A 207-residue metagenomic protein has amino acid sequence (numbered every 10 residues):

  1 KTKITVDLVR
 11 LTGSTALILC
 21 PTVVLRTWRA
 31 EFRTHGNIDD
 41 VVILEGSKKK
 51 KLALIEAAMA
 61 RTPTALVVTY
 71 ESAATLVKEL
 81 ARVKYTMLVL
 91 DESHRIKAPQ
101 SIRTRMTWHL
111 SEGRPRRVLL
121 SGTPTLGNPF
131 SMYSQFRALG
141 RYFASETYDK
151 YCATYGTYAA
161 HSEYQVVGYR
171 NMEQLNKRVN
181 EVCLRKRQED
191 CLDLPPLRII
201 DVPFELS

Functional and structural regions predicted by a protein language model:
K1-P115, T147-G168, S207: SF2 helicase/translocase NTPase motor core, specifically the RecA-like lobe 1 inter-motif segment between Walker
D39-D40, S162, N180-E181, R198-I200: Generic structural motif recognizing short loop/turn segments at the entrances and edges of beta-strands
Y85, V118, R185-S207: Inter-lobe connector of SF1/SF2 helicase motors
M87, T104-D190: Conserved P-loop NTPase motor "coupling/switch" region that bridges the ATPase
